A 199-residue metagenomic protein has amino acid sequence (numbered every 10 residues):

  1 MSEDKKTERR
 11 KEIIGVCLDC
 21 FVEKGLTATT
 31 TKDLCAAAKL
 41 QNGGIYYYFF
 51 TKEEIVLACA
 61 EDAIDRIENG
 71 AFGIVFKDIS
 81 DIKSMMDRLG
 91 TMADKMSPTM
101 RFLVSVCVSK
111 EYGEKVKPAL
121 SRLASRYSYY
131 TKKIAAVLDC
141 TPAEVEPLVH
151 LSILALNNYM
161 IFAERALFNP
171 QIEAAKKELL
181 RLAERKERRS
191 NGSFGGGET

Functional and structural regions predicted by a protein language model:
M1-E8, N191-T199: N-terminal intrinsically disordered/low-complexity leader segments
E12, V16, C20-E54, A58: Helix-turn-helix
E12, V16-E23, G70, I74 (+4 more regions): Solvent-exposed, amphipathic alpha-helical segments
A58, A71-M96, P142-S152, G192-F194: Hydrophobic alpha-helical connector segments
E61-I67: Short, basic, alpha-helical segments at the C-terminal edge of helix-turn-helix-like DNA-binding modules
E68, F72-G73, K95-P98, Y112-P142 (+2 more regions): Amphipathic alpha-helical packing segments from all-alpha helical-bundle domains
I82-V108, G113-E114, R188: Helical hydrophobic small-molecule/effector-binding pocket
P142-R165, Q171-L182: Hydrophobic alpha-helical segments that form the core of small-molecule binding pockets and/or dimer interfaces
